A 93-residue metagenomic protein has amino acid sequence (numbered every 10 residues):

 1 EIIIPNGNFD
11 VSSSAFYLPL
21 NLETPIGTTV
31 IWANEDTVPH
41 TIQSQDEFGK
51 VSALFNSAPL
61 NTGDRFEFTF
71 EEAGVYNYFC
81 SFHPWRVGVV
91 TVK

Functional and structural regions predicted by a protein language model:
E1-K93: Extracytoplasmic copper-binding redox domains, predominantly the cupredoxin/blue-copper superfamily
